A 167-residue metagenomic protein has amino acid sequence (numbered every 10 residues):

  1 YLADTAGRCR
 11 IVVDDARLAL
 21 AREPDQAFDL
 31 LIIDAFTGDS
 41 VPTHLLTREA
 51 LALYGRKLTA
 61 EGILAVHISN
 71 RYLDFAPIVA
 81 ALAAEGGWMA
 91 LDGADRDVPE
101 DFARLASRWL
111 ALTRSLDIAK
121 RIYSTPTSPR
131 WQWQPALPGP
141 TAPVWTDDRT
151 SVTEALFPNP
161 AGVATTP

Functional and structural regions predicted by a protein language model:
Y1-R22, V41, P77, A81 (+1 more regions): Soluble small-group transferase modules, centered on the S-adenosyl donor enzyme superfamily
A21-I32: A short acidic, Gly/Pro-enriched loop at the edge of an enzyme's catalytic core that lines a small-molecule cofactor
I32-I33, V66: Redox-cofactor binding/interface segments in oxidoreductases and associated redox assembly factors
T37-G38, S69-L73: Short "lid" loop at the C-terminus of a central beta-strand within the Rossmann-like core of SAM-dependent
T37-L46: Glycine/threonine-rich flexible loop motifs
L46-E61: A short glycine-rich, Lys/Arg-flanked "PGG" loop and its adjoining helix->strand segment in the class I
E61-I68: Conserved beta-strand signature within the Rossmann-like core of class I S-adenosyl-L-methionine
